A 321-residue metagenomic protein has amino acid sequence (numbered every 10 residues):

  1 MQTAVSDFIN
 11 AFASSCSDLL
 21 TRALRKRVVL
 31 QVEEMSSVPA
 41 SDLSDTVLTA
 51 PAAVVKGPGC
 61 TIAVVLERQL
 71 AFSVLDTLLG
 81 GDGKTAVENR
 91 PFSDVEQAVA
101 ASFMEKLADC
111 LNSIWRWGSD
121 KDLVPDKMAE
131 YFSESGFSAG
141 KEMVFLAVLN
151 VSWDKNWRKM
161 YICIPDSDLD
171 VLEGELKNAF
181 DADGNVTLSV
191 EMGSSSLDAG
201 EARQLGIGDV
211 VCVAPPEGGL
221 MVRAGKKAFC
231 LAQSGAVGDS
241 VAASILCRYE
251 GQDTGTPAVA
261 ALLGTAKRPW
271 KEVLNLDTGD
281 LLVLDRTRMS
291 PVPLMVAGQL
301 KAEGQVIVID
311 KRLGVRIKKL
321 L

Functional and structural regions predicted by a protein language model:
M1-L321: N-terminal auxiliary interaction/assembly segments of multi-subunit proteins
